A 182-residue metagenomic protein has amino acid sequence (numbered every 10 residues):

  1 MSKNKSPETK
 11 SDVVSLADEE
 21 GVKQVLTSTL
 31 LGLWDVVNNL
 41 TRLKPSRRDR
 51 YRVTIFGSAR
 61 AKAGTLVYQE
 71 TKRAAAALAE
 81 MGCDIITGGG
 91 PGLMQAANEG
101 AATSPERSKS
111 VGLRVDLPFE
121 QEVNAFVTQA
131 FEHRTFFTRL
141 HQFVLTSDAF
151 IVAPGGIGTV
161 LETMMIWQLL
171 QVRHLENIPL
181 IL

Functional and structural regions predicted by a protein language model:
M1-N4, H174: Amphipathic alpha-helical segments at domain termini/boundaries
S2, T9-L113: Glycine-rich beta-alpha loop segments
V53, I178-I181: Hydrophobic beta-strand segments of well-ordered beta-sheets in folded domains
G64-V67, V160-M164: Glycine/threonine-rich flexible loop motifs
D84-G88, V152, I181-L182: Short catalytic-loop micro-motif centered on adjacent basic/acidic residues
G92-P154, G158-L161: Acidic/glycine-enriched connector segments
L170-I178: Arginine/glycine-rich "motif VI" loop of SF2 helicases in the C-terminal RecA-like domain
